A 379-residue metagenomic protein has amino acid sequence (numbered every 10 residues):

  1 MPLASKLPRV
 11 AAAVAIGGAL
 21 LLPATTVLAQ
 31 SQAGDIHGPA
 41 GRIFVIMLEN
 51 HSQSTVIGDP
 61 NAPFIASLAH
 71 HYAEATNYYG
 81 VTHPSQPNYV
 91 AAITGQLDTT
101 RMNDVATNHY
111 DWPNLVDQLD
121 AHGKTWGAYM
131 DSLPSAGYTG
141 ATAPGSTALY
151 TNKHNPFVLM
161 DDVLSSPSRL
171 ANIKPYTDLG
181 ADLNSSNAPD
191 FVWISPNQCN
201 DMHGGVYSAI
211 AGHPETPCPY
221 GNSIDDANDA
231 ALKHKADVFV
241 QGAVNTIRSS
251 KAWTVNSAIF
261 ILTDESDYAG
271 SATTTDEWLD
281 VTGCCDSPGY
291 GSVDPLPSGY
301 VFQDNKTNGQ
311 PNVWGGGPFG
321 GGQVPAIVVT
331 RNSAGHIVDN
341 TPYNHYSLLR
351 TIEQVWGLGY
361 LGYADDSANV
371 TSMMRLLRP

Functional and structural regions predicted by a protein language model:
M1-V14: Bacterial N-terminal signal peptides that target proteins for export
A4, T25-L28: N-terminal prepro-regions of secreted/extracellular proteins
R9-V10, L21, P87: A residue-level detector for conformationally permissive "hinge/kink" positions
A13-P23: Bacterial N-terminal signal peptides
A29-P379: N-terminal pro-sequences and low-complexity stem/linker regions of secreted or lumenal proteins
